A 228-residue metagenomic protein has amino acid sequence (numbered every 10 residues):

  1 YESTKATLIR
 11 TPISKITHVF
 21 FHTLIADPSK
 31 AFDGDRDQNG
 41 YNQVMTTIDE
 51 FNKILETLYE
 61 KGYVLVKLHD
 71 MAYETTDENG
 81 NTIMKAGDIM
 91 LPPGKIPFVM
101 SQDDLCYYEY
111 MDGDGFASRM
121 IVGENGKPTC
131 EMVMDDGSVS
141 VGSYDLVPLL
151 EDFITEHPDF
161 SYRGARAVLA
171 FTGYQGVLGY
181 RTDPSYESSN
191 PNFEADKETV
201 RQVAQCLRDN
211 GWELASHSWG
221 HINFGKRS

Functional and structural regions predicted by a protein language model:
Y1-L8, S14: N-terminal, intrinsically disordered, polar/charged segments of Gram-positive cell-envelope systems that serve as
T4-T7, S101, M132: Generic detector of contiguous secondary-structure segments
T7-L8, A86-I89: Short, surface-exposed beta-strand/loop micro-motifs that present aromatic residues
P12-V64, T172: N-terminal structural segment of carbohydrate-active enzymes
S14-G34, G80-M84, L91-F98, L105-S228: Metal-dependent polysaccharide deacetylase catalytic core of the NodB/CE4 family, i.e., the active-site-bearing domain
D49-I83, A195-T199: C-terminal domain-boundary segment and adjacent tail
